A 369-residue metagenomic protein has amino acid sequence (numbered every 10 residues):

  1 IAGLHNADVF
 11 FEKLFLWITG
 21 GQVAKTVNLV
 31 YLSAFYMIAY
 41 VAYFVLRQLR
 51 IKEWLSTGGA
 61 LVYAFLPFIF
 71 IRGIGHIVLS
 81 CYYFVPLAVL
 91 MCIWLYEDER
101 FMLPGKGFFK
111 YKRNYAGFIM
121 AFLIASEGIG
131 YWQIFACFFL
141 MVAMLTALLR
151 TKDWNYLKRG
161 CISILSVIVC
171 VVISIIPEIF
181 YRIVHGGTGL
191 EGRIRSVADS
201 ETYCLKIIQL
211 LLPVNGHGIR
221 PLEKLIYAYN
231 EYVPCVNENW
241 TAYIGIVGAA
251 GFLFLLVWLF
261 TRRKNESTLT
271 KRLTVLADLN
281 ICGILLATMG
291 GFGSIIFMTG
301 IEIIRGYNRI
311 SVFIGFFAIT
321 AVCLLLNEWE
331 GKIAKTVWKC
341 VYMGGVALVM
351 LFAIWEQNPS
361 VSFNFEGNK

Functional and structural regions predicted by a protein language model:
I1-I38, L61, L66-Y82, S200-C204 (+3 more regions): Membrane-interface coil-to-helix junctions
L29-L49, F254: Transmembrane-helix motifs of polytopic, lipid-linked glycan transferases
Y43-F65, K106, D278, C282 (+1 more regions): Transmembrane-helix signature of polytopic, membrane-embedded enzymes that assemble or transfer cell-envelope glycans
R72-S80, E191-D199, K224-I246, S267-A318 (+1 more regions): Membrane-helix boundary/interfacial segments in multi-pass membrane proteins
C92, Y96-E97, I134-V169: Perimembrane helix-loop-helix junctions
D98-L123: Short hydrophobic alpha-helices at membrane interfaces in multi-pass membrane enzymes
M141, I164-V169, T320, L325-E356: Signature aromatic-anchored transmembrane alpha helix within multi-pass, membrane-resident enzymes that catalyze glycan
I175-L259: Periplasmic/ER-lumenal interhelical loops and adjacent helix-loop junctions in multi-pass membrane proteins
